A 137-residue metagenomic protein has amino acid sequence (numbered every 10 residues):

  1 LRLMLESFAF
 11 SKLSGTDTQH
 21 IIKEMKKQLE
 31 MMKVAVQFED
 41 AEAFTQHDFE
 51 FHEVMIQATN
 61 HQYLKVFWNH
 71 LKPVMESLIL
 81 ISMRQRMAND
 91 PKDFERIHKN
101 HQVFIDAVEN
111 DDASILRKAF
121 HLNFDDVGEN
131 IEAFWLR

Functional and structural regions predicted by a protein language model:
L1-T16, F49-N89: Hydrophobic, amphipathic alpha-helical faces that serve as interaction scaffolds
M4, H20, Q62-Y63, L122 (+1 more regions): Short alpha-helical
M4-S7, Q46, K99, S114: A broad detector of short, well-ordered amphipathic alpha-helices that serve as recognition/interaction surfaces
L5-V34: Amphipathic alpha-helical dimerization/coiled-coil segments that flank or bridge DNA-binding/regulatory modules
K26-K33, F38, E50, S77-R137: C-terminal all-alpha effector/ligand-binding and dimerization domain of prokaryotic HTH-type transcriptional repressors
